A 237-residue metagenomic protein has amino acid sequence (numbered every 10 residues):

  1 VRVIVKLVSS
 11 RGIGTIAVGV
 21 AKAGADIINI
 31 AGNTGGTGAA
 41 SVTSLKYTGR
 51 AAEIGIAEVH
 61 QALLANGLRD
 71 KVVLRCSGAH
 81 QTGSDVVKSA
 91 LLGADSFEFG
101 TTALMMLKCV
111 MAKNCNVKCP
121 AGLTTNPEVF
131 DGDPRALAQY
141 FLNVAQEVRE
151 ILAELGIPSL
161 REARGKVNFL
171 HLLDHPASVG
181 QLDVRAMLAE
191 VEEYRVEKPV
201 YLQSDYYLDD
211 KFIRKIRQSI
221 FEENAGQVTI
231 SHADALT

Functional and structural regions predicted by a protein language model:
V1-V129, D234-T237: Glycine-rich phosphate/ribose-binding loops and adjacent secondary-structure elements that form binding surfaces
R2, R11, R50, R69-K71 (+7 more regions): Arginine residue identity/basic-tract feature
I13, T48-A52, I56, A112 (+4 more regions): Generic structural signal for well-ordered, non-membrane alpha-helical segments in soluble metabolic enzymes
I27, A31, I157-Y207: Terminal amphipathic helices with adjacent charged low-complexity linkers/tails
T37, T82, D183-V184, L208-D209: A diffuse structural propensity rather than consistent per-protein peaks
G93-P176: Mobile "lid/hinge" segments at catalytic clefts and subdomain interfaces of large enzymes
P134, A138, L152-L155, A189-T237: Long, distal/terminal scaffolding or interaction modules with repetitive or compositionally biased sequence
